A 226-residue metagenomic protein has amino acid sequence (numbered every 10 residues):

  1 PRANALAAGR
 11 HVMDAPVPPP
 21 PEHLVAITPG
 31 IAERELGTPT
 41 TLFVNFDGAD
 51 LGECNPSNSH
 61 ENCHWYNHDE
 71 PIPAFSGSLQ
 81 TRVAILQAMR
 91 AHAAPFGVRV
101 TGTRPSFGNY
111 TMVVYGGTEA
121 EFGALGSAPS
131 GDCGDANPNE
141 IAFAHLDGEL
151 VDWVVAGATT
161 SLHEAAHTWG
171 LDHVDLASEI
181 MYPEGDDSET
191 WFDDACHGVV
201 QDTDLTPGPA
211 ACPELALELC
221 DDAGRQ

Functional and structural regions predicted by a protein language model:
P1-A74: Disordered inhibitory propeptide/activation segment of secreted metzincin zinc metalloprotease zymogens, centered on
P1-H23, L146, H163, D204-C220 (+1 more regions): Amphipathic repeat-derived elements
L24-P29, R34-T41, D47-A49, G77-V174 (+1 more regions): Metzincin-family zinc-dependent endopeptidase catalytic domain
L36, T41, C54, A177-Q226: Replace "(M1/M4/M9/M12/WLM)" with "(e.g., M1/M4/M8/M9/M12/M26/WLM)" and add "not limited to" to clarify scope
N55-P56, A124-S130, F192-D193: Short, charged, solvent-exposed linker or helix-capping segments at domain edges/interfaces that act as flexible hinges
P56-S59, V113-Y115, D193-C196: Surface-exposed beta-strand edges and their flanking turn/coil or helix-capping segments
H64-H68, D135-A142, T203-D204: Short, surface-exposed linear patches
